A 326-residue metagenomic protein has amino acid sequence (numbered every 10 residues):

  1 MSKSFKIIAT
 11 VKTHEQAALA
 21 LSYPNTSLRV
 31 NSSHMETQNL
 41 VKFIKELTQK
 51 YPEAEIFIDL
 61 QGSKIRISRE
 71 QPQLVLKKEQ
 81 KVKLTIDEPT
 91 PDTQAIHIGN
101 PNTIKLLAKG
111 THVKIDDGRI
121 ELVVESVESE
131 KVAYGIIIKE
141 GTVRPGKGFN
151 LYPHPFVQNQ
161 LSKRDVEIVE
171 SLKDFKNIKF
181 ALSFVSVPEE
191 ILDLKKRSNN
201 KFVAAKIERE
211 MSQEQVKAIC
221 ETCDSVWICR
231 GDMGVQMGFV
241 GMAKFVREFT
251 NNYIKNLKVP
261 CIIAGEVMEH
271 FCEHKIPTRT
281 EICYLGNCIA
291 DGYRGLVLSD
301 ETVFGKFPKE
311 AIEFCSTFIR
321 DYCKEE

Functional and structural regions predicted by a protein language model:
M1-E326: Non-catalytic helical/linker scaffolds that mediate oligomerization, partner binding, and domain coupling around large
